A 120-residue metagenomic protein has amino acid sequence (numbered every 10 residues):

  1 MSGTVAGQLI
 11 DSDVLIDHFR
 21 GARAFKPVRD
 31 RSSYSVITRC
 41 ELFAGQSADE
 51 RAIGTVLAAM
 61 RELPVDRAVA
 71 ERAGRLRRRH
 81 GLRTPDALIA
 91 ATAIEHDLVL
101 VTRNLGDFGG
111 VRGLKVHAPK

Functional and structural regions predicted by a protein language model:
M1-A58: Short, well-structured N-terminal submotif of metal-dependent ribonuclease cores
M1-G3, G7, A90, I94-K120: Acidic, PIN/NYN-like endoribonuclease modules and their adjacent C-terminal/linker elements
V14-L15, T38, V69, L88-I89 (+1 more regions): Alpha-helix capping/helix-boundary segments
R31-Y34, A59-R61, G113-A118: Active-site regions of enzymes building and remodeling cell-envelope glycoconjugates
A58-R79: Acidic catalytic patch
R78, L82, L98: Short glycine/serine/threonine/alanine-rich loop segments
